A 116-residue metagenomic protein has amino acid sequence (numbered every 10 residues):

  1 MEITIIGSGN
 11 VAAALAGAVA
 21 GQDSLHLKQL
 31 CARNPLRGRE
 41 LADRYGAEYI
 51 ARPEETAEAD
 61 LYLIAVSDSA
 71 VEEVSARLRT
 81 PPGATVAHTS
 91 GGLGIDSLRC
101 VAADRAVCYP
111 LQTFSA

Functional and structural regions predicted by a protein language model:
M1-I50: NAD(P)+-binding Rossmann beta1-loop-alpha1 motif at the extreme N-terminus of oxidoreductases
K28-A32, Y62-A65, T85-S90: Short, hydrophobic beta-strand segments that form beta-sheet elements in well-ordered domains
G38, V71-E72, G94-D96: Short, well-ordered alpha-helical microsegments
A47, A51-E54, P110-L111: Conserved SAM/SAH-binding loop
P53-T80: Rossmann-like NAD(P)-binding element
L78-G83, R99-A102: Short, conserved loop/helix-junction motifs that constitute active-site signature segments in enzyme catalytic cores
S90-A116: Rossmann-fold dinucleotide-binding core
